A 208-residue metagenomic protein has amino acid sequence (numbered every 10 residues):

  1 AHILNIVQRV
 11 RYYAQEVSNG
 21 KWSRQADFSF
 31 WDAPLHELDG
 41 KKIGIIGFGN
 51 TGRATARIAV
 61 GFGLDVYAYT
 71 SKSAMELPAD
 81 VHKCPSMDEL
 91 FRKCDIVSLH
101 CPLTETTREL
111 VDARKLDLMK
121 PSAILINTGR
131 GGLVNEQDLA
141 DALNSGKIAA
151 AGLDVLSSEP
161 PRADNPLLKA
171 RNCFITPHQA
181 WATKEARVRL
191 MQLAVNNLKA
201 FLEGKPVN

Functional and structural regions predicted by a protein language model:
A1-K42: Phosphate-binding beta-alpha-beta segment of Rossmann-like dinucleotide-binding domains, i.e., the NAD(P)
A1-Q15, A59-L64, L193-F201, K205: Oxidoreductase and adenylate-handling cofactor-binding alpha/beta cores
F48-G49: Glycine-rich Rossmann-fold phosphate-binding loop(s) that bind the pyrophosphate of adenine dinucleotide cofactors
G52-R53: N-terminal Rossmann-fold NAD(P) dinucleotide-binding loop
D65, K72-P166: Rossmann-like adenosine-cofactor binding region
D154, H178, G204: Active-site glycine-centered loops adjacent to acidic/histidine catalytic or metal-binding residues that shape
Q179-L193: A conserved FAD-binding loop/helix module that cradles the flavin
